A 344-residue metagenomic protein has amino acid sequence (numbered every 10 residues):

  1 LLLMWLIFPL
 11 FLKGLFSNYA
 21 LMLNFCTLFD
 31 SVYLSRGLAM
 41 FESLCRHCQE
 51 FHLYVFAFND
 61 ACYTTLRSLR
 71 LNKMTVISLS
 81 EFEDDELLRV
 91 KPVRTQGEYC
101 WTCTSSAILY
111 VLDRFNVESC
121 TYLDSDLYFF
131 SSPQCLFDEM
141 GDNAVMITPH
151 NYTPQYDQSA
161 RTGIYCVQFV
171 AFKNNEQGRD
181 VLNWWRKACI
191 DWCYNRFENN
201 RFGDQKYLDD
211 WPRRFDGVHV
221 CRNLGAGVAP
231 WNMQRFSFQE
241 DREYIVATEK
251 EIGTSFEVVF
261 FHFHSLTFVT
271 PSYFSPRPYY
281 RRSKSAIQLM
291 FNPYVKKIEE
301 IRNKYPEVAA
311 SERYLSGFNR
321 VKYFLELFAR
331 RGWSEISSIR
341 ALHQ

Functional and structural regions predicted by a protein language model:
L21-P92, D113-V117, P306-Q344: N-terminal anchoring/stem segment of glycosyltransferases
Y54-V55, T121-Y122, F129, M146-I147 (+2 more regions): A structural signal for short, well-ordered beta-strand segments and their strand-loop junctions that often border
W101-Y152, V170-F172: GT-A fold catalytic core of metal-dependent nucleotide-sugar glycosyltransferases, centered on the diacidic
E139-C189: Conserved catalytic core of nucleotide-sugar-dependent glycosyltransferases
Q177-L266: Catalytic core and acceptor-binding pocket of nucleotide-sugar-dependent glycosyltransferases
E257-Q344: Long, low-complexity C-terminal extensions of enzymes
